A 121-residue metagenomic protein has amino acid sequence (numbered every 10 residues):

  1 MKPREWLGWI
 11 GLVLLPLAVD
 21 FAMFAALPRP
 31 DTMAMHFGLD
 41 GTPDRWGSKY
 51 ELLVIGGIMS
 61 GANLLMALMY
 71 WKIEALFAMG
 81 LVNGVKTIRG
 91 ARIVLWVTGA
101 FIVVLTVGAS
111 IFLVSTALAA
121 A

Functional and structural regions predicted by a protein language model:
M1-L14, L95-G99: Alpha-helical transmembrane segments and their helix-start/interface "positive-inside/aromatic belt" motifs in integral
M1-P3, R45-L53, I88-I93: Short, Lys/Arg-rich cytosolic juxtamembrane segment immediately N-terminal
V13, V19-M23, V104-V107: Short, small/hydrophobic-residue-rich motifs at membrane-helix boundaries and re-entrant hairpins of integral membrane
L14, R45-N63: Alpha-helical transmembrane segments
A22-L53: Active-site and channel-lining beta-strand-loop segments that bind or position nucleotide-derived/phosphorylated
M23-R29, N63-M79: Membrane-water interface of transmembrane alpha-helices
K72-W96: Cytoplasmic juxtamembrane regions at transmembrane-helix boundaries
G108-A121: Juxtamembrane boundary at the C-terminal end of a transmembrane helix
